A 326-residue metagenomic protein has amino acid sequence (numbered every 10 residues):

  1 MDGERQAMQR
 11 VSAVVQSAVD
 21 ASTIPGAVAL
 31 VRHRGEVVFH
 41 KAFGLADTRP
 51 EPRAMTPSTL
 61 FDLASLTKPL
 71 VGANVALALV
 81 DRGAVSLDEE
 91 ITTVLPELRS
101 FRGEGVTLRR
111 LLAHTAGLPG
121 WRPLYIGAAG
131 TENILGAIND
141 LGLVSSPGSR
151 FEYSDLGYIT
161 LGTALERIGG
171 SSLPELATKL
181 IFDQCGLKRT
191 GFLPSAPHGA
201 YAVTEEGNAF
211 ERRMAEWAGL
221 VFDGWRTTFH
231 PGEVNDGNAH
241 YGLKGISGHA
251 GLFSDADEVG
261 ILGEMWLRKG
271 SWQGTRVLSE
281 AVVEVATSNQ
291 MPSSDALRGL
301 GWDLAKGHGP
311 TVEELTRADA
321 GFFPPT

Functional and structural regions predicted by a protein language model:
D2-F61, A84-S86, L135-G136, D140-L141 (+1 more regions): Short, conserved catalytic-motif segment at the N-terminal edge
R10-V14, S58, T93, T160 (+1 more regions): Short, conserved clusters of charged catalytic residues that mark active-site and nucleotide-handling motifs
S17-L30, P50-R110, V144-L156, S247-A250: Short active-site loop at a secondary-structure junction that contains or immediately precedes the catalytic residue(s)
D47, F101-F323: Short, surface-exposed loop or secondary-structure junction motifs that flank catalytic or metal-binding residues
T326: Structured C-terminal helix/loop/strand segments within mature extracytoplasmic catalytic/sensor domains
